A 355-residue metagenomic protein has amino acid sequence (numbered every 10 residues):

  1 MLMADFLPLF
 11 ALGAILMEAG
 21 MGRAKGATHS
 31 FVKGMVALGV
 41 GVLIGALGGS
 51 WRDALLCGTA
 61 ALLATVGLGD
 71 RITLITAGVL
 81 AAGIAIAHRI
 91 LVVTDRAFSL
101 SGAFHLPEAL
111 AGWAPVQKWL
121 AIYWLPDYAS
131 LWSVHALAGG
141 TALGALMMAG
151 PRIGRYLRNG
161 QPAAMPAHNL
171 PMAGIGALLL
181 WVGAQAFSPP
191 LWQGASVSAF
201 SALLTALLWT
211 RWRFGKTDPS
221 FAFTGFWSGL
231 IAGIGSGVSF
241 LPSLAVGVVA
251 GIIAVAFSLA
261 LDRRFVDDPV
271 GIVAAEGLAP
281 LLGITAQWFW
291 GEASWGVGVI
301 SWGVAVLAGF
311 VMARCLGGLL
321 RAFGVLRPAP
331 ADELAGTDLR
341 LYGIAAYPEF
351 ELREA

Functional and structural regions predicted by a protein language model:
M1-A355: Hydrophobic alpha-helical transmembrane bundles of multi-pass membrane proteins
